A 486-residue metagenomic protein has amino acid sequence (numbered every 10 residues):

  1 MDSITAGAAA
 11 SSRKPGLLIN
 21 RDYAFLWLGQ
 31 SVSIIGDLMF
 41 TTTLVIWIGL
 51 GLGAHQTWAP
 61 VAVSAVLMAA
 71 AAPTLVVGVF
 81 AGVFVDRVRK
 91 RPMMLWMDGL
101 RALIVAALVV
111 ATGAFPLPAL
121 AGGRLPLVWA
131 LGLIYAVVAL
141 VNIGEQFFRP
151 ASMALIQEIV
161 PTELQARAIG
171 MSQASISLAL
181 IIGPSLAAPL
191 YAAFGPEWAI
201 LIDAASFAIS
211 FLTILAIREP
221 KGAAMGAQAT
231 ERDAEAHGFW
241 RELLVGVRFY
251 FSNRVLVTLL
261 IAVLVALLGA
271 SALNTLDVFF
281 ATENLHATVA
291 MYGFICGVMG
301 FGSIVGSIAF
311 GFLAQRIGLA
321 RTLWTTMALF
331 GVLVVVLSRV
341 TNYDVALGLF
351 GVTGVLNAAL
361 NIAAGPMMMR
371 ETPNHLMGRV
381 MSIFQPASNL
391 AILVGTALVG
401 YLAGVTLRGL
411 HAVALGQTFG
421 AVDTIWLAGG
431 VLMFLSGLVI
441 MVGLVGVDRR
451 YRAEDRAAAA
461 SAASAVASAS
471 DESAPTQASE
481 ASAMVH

Functional and structural regions predicted by a protein language model:
D2-A24, E219-I261, A459-A463, E472 (+1 more regions): Juxtamembrane intracellular "pre-TM" segments in multi-pass secondary transporters
A8-A72, R248-M299: Helix-loop boundary and gating motifs at the non-cytosolic
A24-T42, L67-I104, G132-A192, I202 (+8 more regions): Substrate-agnostic recognition of the 12-TM MFS/MFS-like secondary transporter fold
V45, V105-T112, A187, Y191 (+8 more regions): Structural signal for membrane-spanning alpha-helices in multi-pass inner-membrane proteins, emphasizing helix cores
S64-A69, V76, R87, M93 (+6 more regions): C-terminal transmembrane bundle of multi-pass solute transporters/carriers
G99-L127, A328-T341: C-terminal ends and interior cores of transmembrane alpha-helices in multi-pass membrane transporters/permeases
I104, R124-V138, N142, R167-A227 (+5 more regions): Hydrophobic alpha-helical transmembrane segments
F115-P116, S152-E158, I200-A234, Q315 (+1 more regions): Helix-loop junctions on the cytosolic side of multi-pass membrane transporters, especially the intracellular loop
